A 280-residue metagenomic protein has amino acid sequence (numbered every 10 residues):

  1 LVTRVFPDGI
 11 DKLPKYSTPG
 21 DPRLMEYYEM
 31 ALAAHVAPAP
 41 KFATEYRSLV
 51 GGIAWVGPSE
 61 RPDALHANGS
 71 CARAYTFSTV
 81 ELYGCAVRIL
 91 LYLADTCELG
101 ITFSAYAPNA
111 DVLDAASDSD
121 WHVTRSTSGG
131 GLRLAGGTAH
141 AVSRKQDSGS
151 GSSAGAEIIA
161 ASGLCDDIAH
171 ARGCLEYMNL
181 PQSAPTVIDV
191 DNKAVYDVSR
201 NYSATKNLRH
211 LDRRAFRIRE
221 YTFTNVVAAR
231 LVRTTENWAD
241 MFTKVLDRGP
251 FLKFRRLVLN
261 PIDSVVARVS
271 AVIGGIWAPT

Functional and structural regions predicted by a protein language model:
L1-T280: Long, low-complexity, charge-biased intrinsically disordered regions
